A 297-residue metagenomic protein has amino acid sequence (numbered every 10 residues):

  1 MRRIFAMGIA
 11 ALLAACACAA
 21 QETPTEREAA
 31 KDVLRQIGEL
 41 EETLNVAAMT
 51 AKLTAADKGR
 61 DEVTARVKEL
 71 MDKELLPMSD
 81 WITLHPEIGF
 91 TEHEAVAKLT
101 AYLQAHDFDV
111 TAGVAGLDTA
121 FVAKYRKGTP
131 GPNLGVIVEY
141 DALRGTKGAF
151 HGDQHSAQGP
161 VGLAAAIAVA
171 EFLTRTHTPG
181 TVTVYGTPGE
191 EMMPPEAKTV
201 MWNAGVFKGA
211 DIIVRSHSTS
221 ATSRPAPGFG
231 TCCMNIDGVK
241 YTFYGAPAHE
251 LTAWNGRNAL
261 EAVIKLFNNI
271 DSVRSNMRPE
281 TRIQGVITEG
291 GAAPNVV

Functional and structural regions predicted by a protein language model:
M1-I4: Positively charged n-region of N-terminal signal peptides that target proteins for export
M7, L76, L117, P130 (+2 more regions): A short, polar/charged loop/turn motif at coil->beta-strand junctions and beta-hairpin connectors
M7-A15: Bacterial N-terminal signal peptides
L12-L13, A165, M193: Alpha-helical transmembrane segments and their juxtamembrane interfaces
A17-E22: Boundary at the C-terminal end of the N-terminal hydrophobic targeting segment
P24-G152, S156-T183: Acidic/His- and Gly-rich active-site-bordering loop/insert found across diverse amide/peptide-bond hydrolases
K127-P132, N235, V296-V297: A short, glycine/Asx- and small/polar-enriched loop/turn that sits immediately N-terminal to a beta-strand
R144-G152, S156-A157, T176-V296: Histidine/acidic-residue-rich, glycine-tolerant segments that coordinate divalent metal ions
